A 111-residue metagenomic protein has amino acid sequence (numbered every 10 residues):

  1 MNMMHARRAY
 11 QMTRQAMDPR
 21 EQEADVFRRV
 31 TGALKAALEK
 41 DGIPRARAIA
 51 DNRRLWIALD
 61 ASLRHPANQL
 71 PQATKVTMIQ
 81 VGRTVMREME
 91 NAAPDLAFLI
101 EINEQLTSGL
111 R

Functional and structural regions predicted by a protein language model:
M1-I57, A61-A67, P71-R111: N-terminal intrinsically disordered, cationic/polar leader segments that include organellar targeting peptides
